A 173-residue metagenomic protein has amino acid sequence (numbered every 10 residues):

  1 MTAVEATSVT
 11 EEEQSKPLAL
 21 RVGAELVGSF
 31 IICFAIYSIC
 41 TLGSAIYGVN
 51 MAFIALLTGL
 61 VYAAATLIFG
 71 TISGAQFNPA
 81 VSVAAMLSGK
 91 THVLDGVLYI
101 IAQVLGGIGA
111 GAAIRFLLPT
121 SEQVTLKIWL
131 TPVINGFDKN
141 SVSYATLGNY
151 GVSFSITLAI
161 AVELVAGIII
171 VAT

Functional and structural regions predicted by a protein language model:
M1-T173: Membrane-interface helix-loop junctions and terminal tails of multi-pass membrane proteins
